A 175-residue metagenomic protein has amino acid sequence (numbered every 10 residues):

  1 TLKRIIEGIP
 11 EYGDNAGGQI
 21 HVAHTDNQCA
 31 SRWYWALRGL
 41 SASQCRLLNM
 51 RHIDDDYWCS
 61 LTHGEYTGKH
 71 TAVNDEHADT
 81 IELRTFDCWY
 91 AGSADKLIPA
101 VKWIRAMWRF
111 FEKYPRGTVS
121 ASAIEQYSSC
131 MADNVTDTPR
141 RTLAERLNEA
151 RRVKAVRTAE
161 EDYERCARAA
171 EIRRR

Functional and structural regions predicted by a protein language model:
T1-R175: Phosphate/nucleotide-binding catalytic core
